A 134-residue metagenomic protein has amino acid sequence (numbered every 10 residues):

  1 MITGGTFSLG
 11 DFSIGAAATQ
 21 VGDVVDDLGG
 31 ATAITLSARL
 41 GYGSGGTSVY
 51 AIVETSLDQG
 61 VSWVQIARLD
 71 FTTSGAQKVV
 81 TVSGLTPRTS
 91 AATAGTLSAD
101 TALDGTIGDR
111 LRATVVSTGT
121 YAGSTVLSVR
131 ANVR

Functional and structural regions predicted by a protein language model:
M1-R134: Surface-exposed, low-hydrophobicity beta-strand/loop segments enriched in small/polar/acidic residues
